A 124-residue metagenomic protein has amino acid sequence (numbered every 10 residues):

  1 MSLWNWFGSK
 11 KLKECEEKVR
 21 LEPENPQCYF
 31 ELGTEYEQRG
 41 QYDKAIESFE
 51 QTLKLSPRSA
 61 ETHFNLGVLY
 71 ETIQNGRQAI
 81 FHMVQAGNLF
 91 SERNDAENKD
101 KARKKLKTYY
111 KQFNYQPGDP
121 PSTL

Functional and structural regions predicted by a protein language model:
K18, Q51-T52, A86: Canonical positions in the second alpha-helix
Q74-D95, K101-K111: TPR/TPR-like (Sel1-like) alpha-helical repeat modules
